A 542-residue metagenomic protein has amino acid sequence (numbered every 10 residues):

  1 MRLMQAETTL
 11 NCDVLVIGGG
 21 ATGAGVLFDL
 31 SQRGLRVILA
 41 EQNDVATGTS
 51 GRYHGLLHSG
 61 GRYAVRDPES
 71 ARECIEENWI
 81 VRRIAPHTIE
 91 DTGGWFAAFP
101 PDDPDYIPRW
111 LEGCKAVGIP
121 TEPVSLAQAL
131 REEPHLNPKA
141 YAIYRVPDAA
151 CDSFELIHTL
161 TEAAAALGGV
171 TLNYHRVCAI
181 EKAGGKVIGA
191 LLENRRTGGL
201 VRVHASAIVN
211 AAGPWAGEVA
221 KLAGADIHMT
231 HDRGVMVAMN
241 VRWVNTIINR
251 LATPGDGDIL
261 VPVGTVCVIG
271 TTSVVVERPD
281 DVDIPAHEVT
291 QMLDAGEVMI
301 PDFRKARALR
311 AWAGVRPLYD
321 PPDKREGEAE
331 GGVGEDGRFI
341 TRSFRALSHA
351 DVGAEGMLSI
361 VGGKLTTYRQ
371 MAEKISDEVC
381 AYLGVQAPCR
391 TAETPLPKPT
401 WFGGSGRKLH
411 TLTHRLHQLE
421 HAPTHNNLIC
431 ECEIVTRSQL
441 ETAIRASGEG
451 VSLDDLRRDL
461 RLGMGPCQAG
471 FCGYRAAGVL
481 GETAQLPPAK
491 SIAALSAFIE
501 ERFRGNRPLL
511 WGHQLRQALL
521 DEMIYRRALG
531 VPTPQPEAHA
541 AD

Functional and structural regions predicted by a protein language model:
M1-V14, Q32: Extreme N-terminal leader/targeting segments of oxidoreductases
L10-C12, T197-A207: Core beta-strand elements of the Rossmann-like FAD/NAD(P) dinucleotide-binding domain in flavoenzyme oxidoreductases
D13-I38: N-terminal Rossmann-like FAD-binding beta1-loop-alpha1 element of flavoenzymes
S31-G51: Glycine-rich FAD pyrophosphate-binding loop
H54-Q128, E132, D258, Q517: Dinucleotide-binding Rossmann-like beta1-alpha1 core, especially the glycine-rich loop that anchors the ADP
A97-N173, A179-K186, L191, G264 (+2 more regions): Flavin (FAD/FMN) cofactor-binding and adjacent substrate-gating region of FAD-dependent oxidoreductase domains
A163, H228-V235, W243, I247 (+3 more regions): C-terminal catalytic lobe of FAD-dependent flavoproteins
N210-G224: Flavin (primarily FAD) binding-site architecture
